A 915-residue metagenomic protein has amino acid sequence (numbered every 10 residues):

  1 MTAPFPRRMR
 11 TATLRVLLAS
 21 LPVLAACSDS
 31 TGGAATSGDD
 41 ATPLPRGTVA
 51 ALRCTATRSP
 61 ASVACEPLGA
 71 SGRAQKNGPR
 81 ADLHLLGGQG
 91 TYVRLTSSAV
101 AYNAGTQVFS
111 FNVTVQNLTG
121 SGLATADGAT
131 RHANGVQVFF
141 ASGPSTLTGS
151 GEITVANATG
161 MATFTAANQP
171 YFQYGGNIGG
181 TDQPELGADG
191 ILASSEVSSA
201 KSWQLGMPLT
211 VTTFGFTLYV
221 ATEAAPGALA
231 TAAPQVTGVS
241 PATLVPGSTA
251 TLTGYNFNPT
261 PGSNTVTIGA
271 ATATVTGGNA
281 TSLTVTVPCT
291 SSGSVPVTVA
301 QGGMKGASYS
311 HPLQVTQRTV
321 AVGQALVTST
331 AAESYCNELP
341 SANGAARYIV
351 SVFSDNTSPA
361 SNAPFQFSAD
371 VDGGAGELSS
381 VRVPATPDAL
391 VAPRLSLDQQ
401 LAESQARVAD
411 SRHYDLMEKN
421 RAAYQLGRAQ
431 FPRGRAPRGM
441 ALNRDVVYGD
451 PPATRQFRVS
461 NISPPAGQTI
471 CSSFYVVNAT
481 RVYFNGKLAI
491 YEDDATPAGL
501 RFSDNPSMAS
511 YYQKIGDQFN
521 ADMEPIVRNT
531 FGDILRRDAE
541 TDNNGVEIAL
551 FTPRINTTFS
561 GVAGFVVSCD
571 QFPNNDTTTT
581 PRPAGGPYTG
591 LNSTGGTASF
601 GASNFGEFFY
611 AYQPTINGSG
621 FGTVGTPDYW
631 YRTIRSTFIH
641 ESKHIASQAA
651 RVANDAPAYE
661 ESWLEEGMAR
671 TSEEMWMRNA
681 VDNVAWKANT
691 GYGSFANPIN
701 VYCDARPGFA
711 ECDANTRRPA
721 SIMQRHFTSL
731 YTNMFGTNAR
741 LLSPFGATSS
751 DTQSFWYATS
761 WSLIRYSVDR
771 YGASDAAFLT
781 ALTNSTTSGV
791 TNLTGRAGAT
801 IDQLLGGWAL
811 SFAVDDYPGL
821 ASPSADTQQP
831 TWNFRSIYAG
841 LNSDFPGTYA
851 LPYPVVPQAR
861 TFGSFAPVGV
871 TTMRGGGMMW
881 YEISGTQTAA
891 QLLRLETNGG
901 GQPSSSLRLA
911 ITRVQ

Functional and structural regions predicted by a protein language model:
L21-V49: Bacterial Sec-dependent N-terminal signal peptides
F109-G120, H132-S145, P246-P261: A short glycine/threonine-centered beta-strand motif
T114-L123, Y335-G344, V352-E377, I883-G885 (+1 more regions): Asparagine-centered strand-capping/turn motif at beta-strand->loop junctions
E196-T231: Terminal connector regions
L229-T319: Ser/Thr/Pro-rich low-complexity tracts
S329-S334, T787-Q915: Beta/coil-rich, acidic/histidine-enriched accessory regions frequently appended to metallopeptidases
G486-E661, M668, S672, R678-D682 (+1 more regions): Juxtacatalytic substrate-recognition/specificity segment
S636-T637, P657-S760, R770, N784-D816: Acidic/His/Gly-enriched intrinsically disordered linker/tail segments that often contain short helix/coil "MoRF-like"
